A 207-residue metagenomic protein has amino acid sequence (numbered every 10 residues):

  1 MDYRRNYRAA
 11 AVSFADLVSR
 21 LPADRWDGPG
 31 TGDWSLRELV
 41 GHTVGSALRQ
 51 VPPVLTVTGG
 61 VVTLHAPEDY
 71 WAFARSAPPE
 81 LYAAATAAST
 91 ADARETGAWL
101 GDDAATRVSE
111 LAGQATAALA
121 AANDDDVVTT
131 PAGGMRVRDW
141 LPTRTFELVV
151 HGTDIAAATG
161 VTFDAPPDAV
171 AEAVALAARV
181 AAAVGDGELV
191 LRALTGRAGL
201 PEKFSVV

Functional and structural regions predicted by a protein language model:
M1-S13, R20-S35, P52-A77, L81 (+2 more regions): Structured surface interface patches that mediate subunit assembly and partner/cofactor docking
T43-V44: Loop-centered beta-sheet repeat module
